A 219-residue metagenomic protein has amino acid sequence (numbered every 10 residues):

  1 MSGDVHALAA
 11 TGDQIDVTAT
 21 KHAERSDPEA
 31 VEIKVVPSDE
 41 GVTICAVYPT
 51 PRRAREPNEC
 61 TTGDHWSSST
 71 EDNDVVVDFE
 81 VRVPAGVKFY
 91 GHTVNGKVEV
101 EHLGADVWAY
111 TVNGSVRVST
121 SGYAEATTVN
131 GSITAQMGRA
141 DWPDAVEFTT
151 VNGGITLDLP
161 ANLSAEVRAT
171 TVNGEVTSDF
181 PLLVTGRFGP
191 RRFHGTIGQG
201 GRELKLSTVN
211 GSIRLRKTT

Functional and structural regions predicted by a protein language model:
M1-T219: Intrinsically disordered, low-complexity terminal regions
